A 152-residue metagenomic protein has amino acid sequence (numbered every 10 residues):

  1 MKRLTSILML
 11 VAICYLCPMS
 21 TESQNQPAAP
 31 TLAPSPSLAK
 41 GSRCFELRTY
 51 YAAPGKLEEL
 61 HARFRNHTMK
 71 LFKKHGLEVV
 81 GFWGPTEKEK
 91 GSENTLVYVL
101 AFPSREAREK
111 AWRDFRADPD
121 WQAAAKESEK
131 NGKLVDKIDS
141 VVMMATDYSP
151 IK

Functional and structural regions predicted by a protein language model:
M1-L4: Positively charged n-region of N-terminal signal peptides that target proteins for export
I7-P18: Bacterial N-terminal signal peptides
M19-S23: Signal peptide cleavage region of secreted peptide precursors
Q24-G41, A62-V80, K88, S92 (+1 more regions): An amphipathic, aromatic/His-enriched active-site/gating alpha helix that lines ligand/cofactor pockets
F45-T49, V97: Active-site-flanking beta-strand signature of metal-NTP-handling nucleotidyl enzymes and homologous cyclase-like
A52-H61: Short, surface-exposed ligand-recognition loops at beta-strand->loop->(often short) alpha-helix junctions that present
M144-I151: Short, low-complexity, Pro/Ser/Thr/Gly-rich segments in the mature regions of secreted, periplasmic
